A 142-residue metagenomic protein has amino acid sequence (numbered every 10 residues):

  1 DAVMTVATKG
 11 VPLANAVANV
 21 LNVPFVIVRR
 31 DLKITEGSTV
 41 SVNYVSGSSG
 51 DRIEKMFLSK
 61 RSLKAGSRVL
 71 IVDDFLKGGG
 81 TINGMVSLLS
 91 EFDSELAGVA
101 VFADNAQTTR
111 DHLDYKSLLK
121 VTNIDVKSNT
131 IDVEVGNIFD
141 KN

Functional and structural regions predicted by a protein language model:
D1-A7: Short glycine-rich phosphate-binding loop at a beta-alpha junction
A7-P12, G78: Gly/Ser/Thr-rich loops at beta-strand to alpha-helix junctions that form or flank small-molecule/cofactor-binding
T8, R30-L32, F102-N105: Short, ordered loop/turn segments at secondary-structure junctions
P12-L21, V86: Short Gly/Thr/Asp-enriched flexible loops that form oxyanion-binding sites at enzyme active sites
N22-V23, S94: Short glycine/serine/threonine/alanine-rich loop segments
V23-V69: Short, glycine/charge-rich flexible loops or terminal/linker lids adjacent to PRPP-binding catalytic cores
D73-N83: Acidic, divalent-metal-coordinating active-site segment for phosphoryl/phosphodiester hydrolysis, typified by short
G84-N142: PRPP-dependent phosphoribosyltransferase catalytic core
